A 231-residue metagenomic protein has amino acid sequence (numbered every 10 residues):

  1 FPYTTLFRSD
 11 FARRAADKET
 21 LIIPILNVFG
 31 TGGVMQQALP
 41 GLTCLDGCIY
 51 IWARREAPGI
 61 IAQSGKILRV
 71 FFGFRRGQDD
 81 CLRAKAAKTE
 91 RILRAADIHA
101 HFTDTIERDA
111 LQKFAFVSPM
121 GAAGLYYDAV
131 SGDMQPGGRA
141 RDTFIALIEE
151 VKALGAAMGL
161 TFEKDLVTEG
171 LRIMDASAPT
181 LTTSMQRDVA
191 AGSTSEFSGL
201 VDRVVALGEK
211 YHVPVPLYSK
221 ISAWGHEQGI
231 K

Functional and structural regions predicted by a protein language model:
F1: Ligand-binding cleft/hinge of the Venus flytrap
T4-I60: Rossmann-like NAD(P)(H) cofactor-binding subdomain of soluble oxidoreductases
R8, T31, G121, L181 (+1 more regions): Short phosphate-engaging motifs
R14-A15, A38-L45, E56-D165: Internal alpha-helical scaffold of NAD(P)-dependent oxidoreductase catalytic cores
A95, I145-K231: NAD(P)-dependent Rossmann-like dehydrogenase/reductase catalytic/cofactor-binding core
